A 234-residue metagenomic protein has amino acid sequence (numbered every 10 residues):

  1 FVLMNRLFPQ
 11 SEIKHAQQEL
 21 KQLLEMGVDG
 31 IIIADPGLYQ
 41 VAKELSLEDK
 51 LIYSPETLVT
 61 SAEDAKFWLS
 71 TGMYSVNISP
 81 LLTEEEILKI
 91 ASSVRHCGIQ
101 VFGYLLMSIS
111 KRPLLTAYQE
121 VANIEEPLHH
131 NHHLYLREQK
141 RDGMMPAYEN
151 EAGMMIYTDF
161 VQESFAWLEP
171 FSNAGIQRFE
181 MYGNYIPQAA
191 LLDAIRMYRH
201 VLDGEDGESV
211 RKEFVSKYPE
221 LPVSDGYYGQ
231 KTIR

Functional and structural regions predicted by a protein language model:
F1-L58, N77-R234: Active-site pocket-lining/capping segments in soluble small-molecule metabolic enzymes
S61-E63: Conserved nucleotide-cofactor-binding alpha/beta core module
G72-M73: As written
